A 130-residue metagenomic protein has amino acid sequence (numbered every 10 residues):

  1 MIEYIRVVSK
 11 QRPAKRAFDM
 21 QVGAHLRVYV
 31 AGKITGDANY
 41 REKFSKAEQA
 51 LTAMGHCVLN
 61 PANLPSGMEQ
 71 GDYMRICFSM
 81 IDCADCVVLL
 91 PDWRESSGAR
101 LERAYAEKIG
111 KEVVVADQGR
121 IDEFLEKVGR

Functional and structural regions predicted by a protein language model:
I2-R130: Conserved catalytic or regulatory cores that recognize and/or transform ribose-phosphate-containing ligands
